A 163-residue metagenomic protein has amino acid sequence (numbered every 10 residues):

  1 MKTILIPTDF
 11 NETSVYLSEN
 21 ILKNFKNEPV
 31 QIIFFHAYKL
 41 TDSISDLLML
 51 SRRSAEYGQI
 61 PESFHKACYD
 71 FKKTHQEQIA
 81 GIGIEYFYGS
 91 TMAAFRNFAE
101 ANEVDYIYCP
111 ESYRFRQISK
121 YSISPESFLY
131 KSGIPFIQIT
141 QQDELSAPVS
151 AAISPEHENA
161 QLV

Functional and structural regions predicted by a protein language model:
K2-M49, L162-V163: Small/aliphatic-rich secondary-structure junction motif
T3-L5, Q31-I33, G83-E85, Y108 (+1 more regions): A structural signal for isolated positions on well-ordered beta-strands in alpha/beta enzyme cores
S14-S18, T91-M92, Y121-S122: Amphipathic coiled-coil/heptad-repeat helices and related helical stalk/stem segments that mediate oligomerization
L17, I44-L47, R96, S119-K120 (+1 more regions): Short, well-ordered secondary-structure micro-motifs
A37-E62, P148-L162: Acidic, proline/glycine-rich short linear motifs
G58-I82: Helix-adjacent hinge/juxtasegments
H75-I107, Y113, A160: Structural beta-alpha unit
E100-V163: Gly/Ser-rich helix-loop-strand patches that form or flank binding pockets for ribonucleotide-derived cofactors
